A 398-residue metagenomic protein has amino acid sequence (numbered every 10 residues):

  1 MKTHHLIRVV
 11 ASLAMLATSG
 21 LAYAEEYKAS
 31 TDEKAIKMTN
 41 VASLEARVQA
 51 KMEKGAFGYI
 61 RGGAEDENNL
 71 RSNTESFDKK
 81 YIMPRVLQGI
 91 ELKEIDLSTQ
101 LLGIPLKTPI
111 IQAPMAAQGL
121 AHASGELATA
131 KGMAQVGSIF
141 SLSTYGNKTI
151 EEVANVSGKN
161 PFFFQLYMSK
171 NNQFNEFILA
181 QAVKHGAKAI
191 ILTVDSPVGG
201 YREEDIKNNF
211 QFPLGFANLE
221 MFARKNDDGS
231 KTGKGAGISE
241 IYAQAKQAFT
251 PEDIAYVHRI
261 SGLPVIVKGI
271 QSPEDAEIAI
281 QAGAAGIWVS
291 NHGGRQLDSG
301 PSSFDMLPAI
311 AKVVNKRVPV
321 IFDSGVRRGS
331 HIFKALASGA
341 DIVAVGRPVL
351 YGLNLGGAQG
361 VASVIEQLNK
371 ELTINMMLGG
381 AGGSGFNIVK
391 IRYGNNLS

Functional and structural regions predicted by a protein language model:
K2-A22: Gram-negative bacterial Sec-dependent N-terminal signal peptides
E26-L102, R202, N209-F249, S384 (+1 more regions): An N-cap/entry alpha-helix motif that binds or orients negatively charged groups
G62, Q118, L142-Y145, Y167 (+4 more regions): Glycine- and other small-residue-rich loops at beta-strand/loop junctions that grip anionic moieties
P105-K148: Glycine-rich active-site/cofactor-binding loop and its immediate structural neighborhood
I111-A123, F164-N172, Y242, L263-Q271: Active-site mouth loops of central-metabolism enzymes
I150-K159, V183, I280: Acidic (Asp/Glu)-rich catalytic clusters
Q173-F322, F333-K334, S338-D341, V345-Y351: Alpha/beta enzyme core
S303-A309, L353-T373: C-terminal helical cap(s) of enzyme catalytic domains, especially alpha/beta-barrels
